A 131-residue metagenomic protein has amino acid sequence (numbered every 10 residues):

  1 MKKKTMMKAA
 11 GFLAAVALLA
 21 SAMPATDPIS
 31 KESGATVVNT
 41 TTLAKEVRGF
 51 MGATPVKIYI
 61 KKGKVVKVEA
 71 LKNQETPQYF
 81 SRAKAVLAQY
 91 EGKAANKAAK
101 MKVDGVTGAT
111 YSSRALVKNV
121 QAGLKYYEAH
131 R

Functional and structural regions predicted by a protein language model:
K2-R114, K118-R131: Flexible, solvent-exposed loop/hinge segments and secondary-structure transition points
